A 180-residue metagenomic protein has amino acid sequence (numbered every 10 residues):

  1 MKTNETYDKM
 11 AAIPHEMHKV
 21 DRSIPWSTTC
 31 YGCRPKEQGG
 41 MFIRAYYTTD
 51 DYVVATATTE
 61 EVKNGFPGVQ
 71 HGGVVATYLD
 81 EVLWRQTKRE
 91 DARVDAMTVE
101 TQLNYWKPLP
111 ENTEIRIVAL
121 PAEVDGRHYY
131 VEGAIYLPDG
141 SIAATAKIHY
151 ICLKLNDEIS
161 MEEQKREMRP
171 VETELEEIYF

Functional and structural regions predicted by a protein language model:
M1-D21, L109-E111, A122-F180: HotDog/MaoC-like acyl-thioester-processing domains
D8, E81-R116, Y150: Hydrophobic beta-strand-centered segment that forms part of the acyl-chain substrate-binding groove
P25-Q70: Catalytic strand-loop segment that frames the active site of acyl-thioester-processing enzymes
E37-G39, A96, G126-H128: Short solvent-exposed loop/turn micro-motifs enriched in small/polar/acidic residues
Y46-T48, W106, L120-V124: Short beta-strand micro-motifs enriched in acidic
V53, M97-V99, I115, Y129 (+1 more regions): Hydrophobic core residues within well-ordered beta-strands of beta-rich domains
A55-A57, T101-Y105, A119, G133 (+1 more regions): A structural signal for short, well-ordered beta-strand segments
V74-Y78: Short amphipathic alpha-helical face segments that pack within enzyme cores and frequently flank/anchor catalytic
